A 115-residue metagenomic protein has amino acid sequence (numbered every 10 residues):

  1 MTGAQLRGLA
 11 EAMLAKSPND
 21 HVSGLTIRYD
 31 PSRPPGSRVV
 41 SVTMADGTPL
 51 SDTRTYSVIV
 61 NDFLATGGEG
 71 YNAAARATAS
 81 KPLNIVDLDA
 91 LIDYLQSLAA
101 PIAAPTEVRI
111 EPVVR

Functional and structural regions predicted by a protein language model:
M1-R115: Feature captures C-terminal
